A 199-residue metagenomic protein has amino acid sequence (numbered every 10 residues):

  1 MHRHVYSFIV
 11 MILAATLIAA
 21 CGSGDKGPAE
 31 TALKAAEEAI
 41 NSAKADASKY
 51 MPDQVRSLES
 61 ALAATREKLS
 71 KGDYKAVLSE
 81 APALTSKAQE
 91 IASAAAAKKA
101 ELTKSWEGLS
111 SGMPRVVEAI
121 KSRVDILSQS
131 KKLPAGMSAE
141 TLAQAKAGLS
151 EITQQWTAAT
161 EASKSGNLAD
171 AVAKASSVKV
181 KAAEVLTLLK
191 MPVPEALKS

Functional and structural regions predicted by a protein language model:
M1-A19: Sec-dependent bacterial lipoprotein signal peptides
H2, C21-S199: Long, charged/polar, soluble alpha-helical segments
